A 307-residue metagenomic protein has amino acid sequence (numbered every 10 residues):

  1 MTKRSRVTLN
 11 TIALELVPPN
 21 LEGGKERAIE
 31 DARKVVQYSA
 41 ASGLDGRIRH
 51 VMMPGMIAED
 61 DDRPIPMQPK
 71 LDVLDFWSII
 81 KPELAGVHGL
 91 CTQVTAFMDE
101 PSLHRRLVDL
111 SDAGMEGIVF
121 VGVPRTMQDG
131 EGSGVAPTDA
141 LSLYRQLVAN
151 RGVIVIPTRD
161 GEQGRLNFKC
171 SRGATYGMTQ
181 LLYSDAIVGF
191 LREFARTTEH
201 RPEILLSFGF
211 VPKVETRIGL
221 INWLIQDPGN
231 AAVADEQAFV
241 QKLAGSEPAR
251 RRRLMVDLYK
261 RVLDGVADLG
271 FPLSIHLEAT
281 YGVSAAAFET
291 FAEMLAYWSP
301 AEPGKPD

Functional and structural regions predicted by a protein language model:
T2-G161, K242-V256, P272-S274, A279-D307: Active-site beta->alpha loop and helix N-cap motifs at the rims of alpha/beta catalytic domains
A40, R196, K260-D264: Generic structural signal for well-ordered alpha-helical scaffold segments
D109, F168-K169: Hydrophobic/aromatic ligand-binding patch that stacks against planar heteroaromatic rings of cofactors or nucleotides
M115, A174, A267-F271: Residue-level recognition of short, well-ordered coil/turn positions that link secondary-structure elements
G117-I154, T158-G164, S171-T175, T179 (+3 more regions): Conserved anion-binding
R201-P272: Catalytic-face loop-and-helix region of soluble metabolic enzyme cores
